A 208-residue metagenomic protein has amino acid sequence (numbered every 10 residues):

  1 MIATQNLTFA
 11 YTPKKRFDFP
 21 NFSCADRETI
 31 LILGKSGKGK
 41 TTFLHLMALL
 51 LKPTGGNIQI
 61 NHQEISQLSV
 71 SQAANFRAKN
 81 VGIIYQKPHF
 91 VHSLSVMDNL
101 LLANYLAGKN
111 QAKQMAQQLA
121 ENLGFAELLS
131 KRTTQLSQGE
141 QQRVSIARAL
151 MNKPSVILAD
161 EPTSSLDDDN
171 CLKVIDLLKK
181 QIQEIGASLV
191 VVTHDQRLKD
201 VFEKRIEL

Functional and structural regions predicted by a protein language model:
A48: Helix-to-loop junction immediately C-terminal to a conserved catalytic motif
G56-E64: Conserved ABC transporter NBD signature motif
E64, A112-L128: Conserved ABC ATPase "signature" region
L94-L101: Short coil-to-helix segment of the ABC ATPase nucleotide-binding domain corresponding to the Q-loop/switch region
R132-L136, E140-Q142: Conserved ABC ATPase signature
M151-S155: A short, proline-enriched helix->beta-strand linker immediately N-terminal to the Walker B motif in ABC-type P-loop
I157-D160: Catalytic Walker B motif of ABC-type/P-loop ATPase nucleotide-binding domains
